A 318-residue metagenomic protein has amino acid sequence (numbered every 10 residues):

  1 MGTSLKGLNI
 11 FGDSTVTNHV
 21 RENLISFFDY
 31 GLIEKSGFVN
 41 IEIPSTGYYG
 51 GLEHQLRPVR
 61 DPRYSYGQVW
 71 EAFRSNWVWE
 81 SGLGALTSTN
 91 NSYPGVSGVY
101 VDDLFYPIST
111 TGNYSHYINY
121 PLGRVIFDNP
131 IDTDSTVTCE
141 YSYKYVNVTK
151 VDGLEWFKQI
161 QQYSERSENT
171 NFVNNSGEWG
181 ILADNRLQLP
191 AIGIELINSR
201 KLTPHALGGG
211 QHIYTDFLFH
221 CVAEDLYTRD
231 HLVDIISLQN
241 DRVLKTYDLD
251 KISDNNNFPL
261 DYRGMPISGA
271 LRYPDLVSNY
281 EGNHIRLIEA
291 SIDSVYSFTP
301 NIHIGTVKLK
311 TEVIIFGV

Functional and structural regions predicted by a protein language model:
G2, S167-V233, I288-F298: Short, solvent-exposed beta-alpha or beta-beta edge segments that form flexible loop/patches at the rim of ligand
G2-I118, L122, P130-T136, E140-K158: Extended beta-strand solenoid/passenger and fiber regions
G2-T46, N198-I213, R263-V318: Short, charged interaction patches at domain edges and termini
E42, I126, T136-T138, G193 (+1 more regions): Ser/Thr- (and often Asn-) enriched beta-sheet segments in non-cytosolic proteins
F127-N129, S135-K144, K150-E178, I197-L202: Acidic, serine/threonine- and glycine-rich low-complexity intrinsically disordered segments that serve as flexible
D134, V146-V148, T203, L226-D230 (+1 more regions): Intrinsically disordered, low-complexity acidic/polar segments
E140, D216-V222, K308-I314: Residue-level recognition of well-ordered beta-strand positions that form the cores of beta-sheet-rich folds across
Y227-H231, L238-I285: Intrinsically disordered, low-complexity segments enriched in Gly and acidic/Ser/Thr residues that form flexible
